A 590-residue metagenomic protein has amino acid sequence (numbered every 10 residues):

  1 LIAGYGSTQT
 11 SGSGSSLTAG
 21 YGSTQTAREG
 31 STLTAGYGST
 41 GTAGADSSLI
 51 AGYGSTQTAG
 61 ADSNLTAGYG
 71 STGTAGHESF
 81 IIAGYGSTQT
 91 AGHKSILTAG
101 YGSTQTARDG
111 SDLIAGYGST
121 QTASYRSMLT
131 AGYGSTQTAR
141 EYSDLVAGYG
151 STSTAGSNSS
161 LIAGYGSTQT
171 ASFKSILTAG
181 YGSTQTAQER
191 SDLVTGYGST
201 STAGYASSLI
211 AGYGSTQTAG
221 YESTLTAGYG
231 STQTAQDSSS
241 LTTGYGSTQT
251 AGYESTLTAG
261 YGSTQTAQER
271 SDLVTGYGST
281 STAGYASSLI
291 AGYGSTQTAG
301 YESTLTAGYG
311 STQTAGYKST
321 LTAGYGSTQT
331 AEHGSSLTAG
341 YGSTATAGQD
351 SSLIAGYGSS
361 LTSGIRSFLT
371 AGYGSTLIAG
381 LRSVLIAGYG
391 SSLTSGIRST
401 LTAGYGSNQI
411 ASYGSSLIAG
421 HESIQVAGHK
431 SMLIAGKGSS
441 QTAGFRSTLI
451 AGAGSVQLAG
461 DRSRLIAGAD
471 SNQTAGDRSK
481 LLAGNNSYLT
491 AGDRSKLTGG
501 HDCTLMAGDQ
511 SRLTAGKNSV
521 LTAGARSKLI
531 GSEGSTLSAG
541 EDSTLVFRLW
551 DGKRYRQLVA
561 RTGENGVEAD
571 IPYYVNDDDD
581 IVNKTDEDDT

Functional and structural regions predicted by a protein language model:
L1-T522, R526-K528, T536: Thr-biased low-complexity repeat/linker tracts and other Thr-enriched repetitive architectures
I530-T590: Long terminal segments
